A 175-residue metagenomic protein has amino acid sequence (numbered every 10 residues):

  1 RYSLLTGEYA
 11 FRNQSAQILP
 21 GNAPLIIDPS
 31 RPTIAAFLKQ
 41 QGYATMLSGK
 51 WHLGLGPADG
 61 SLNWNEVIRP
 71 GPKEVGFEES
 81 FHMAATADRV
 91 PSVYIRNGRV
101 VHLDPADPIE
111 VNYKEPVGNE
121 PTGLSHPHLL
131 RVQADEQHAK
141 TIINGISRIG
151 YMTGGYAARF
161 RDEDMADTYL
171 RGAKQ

Functional and structural regions predicted by a protein language model:
R1-Q175: Formylglycine-dependent sulfatase
